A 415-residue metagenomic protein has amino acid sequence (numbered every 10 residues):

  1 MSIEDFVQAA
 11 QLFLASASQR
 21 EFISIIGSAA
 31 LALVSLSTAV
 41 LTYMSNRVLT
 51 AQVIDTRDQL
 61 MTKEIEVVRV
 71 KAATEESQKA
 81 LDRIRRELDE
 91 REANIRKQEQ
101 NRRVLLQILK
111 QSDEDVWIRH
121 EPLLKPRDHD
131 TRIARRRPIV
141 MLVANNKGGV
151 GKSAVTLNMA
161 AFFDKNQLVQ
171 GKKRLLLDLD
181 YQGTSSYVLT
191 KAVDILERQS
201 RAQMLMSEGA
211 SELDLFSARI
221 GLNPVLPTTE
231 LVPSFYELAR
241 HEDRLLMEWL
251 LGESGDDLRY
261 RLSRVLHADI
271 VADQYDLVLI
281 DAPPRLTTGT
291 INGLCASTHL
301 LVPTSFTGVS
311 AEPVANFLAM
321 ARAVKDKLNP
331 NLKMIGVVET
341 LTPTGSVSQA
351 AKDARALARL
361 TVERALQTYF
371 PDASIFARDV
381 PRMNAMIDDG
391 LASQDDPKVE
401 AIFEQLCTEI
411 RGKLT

Functional and structural regions predicted by a protein language model:
M1-R85: Membrane-aqueous junction of the first/signal-anchor transmembrane helix in small integral membrane proteins
E76-N145: Extreme N-terminal, non-catalytic leader segments that precede Walker-type/kinase nucleotide-binding cores
I133-Y181: Walker A/P-loop phosphate-binding motif and the immediately C-terminal alpha-helix
G171-L176, Y181-F235, Q367: Phosphate-binding loop that captures ATP/GTP phosphates
E212-L226, E230-I280, R285-L286: Cytosolic-facing regulatory segments adjacent to core modules
L286-I291, A311: Conserved ATPase-coupling elements of RecA-like P-loop NTPase cores
T290-T307: Inter-motif core of Ras-like GTPase G domains
V338-G390: Beta-strand-loop-alpha "switch" segments that mediate conformational coupling across diverse proteins
